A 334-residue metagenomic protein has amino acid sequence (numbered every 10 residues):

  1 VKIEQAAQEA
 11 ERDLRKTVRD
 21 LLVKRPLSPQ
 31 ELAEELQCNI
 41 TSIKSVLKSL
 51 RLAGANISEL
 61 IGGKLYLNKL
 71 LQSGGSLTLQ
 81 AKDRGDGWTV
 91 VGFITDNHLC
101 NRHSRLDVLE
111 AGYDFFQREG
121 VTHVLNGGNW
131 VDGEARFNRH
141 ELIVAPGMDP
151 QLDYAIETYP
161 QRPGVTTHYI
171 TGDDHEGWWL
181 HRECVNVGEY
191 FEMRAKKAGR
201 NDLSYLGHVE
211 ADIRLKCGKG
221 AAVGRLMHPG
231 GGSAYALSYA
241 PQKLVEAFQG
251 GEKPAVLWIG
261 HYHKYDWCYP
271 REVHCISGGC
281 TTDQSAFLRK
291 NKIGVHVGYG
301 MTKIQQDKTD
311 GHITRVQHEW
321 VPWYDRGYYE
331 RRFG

Functional and structural regions predicted by a protein language model:
V1-F93: Acidic, histidine-bearing metal-coordination/catalytic regions of metal-dependent phosphoesterases
P29, L99-Y205: Core catalytic region of metal-dependent phosphoesterases/phosphodiesterases, especially metallo-beta-lactamase-like
E35, D86-G87, R118, T122 (+3 more regions): Polar, enzyme-active/binding microenvironments
L79-G92, D212-R225, P270-V273: Beta-strand-turn-beta hairpins that frame and shape the catalytic cleft of phosphate-ester-processing enzymes
G92-D96, H123-N129, T166-D173, Y205-H208 (+3 more regions): Active-site neighborhood of phospho(di)ester-bond hydrolases with catalytic His/Asp-centered motifs
I156, H168-E176, L180-N186, Q305-G334: Charge-rich, low-complexity terminal tails
W179-M227, G231-Y239: An acidic, phosphate/nucleotide-engaging active-site surface
V223-R225, P229-V316, E330: Conserved beta-sheet core of the metallophosphoesterase superfamily
